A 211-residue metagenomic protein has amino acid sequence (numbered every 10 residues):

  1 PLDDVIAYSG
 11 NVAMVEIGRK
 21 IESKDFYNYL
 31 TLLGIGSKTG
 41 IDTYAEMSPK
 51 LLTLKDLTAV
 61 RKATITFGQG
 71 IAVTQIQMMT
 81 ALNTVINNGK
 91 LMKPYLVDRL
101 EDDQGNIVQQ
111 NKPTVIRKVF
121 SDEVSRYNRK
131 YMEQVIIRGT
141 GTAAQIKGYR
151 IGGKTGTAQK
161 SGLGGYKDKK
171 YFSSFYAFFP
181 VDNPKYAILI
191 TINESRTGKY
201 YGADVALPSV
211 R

Functional and structural regions predicted by a protein language model:
P1-I192, G202: Beta-lactam-recognizing serine transpeptidase/beta-lactamase-like catalytic domain environment
R196-G198: Short beta-strands and strand-coil junctions in structured, solvent-facing domains, enriched
